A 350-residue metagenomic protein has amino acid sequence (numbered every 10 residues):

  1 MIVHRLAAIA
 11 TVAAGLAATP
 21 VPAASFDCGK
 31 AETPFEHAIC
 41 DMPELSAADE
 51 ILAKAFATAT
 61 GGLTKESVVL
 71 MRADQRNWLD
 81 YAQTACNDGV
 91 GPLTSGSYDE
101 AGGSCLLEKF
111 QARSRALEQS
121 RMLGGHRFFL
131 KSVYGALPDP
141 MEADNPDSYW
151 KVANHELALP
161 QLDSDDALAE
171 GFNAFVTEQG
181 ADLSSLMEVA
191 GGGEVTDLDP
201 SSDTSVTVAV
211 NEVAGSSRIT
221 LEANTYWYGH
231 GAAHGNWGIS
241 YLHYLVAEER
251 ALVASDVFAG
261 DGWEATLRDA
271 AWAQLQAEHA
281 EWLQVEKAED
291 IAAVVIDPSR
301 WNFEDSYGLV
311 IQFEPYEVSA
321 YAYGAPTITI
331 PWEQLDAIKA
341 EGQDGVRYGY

Functional and structural regions predicted by a protein language model:
M1-I9: Bacterial N-terminal signal peptides that target proteins for export
A13-A14: Repetitive helical segments and hydrophobic/amphipathic motifs
T19-A23: Sec/Tat signal peptide C-region and signal peptidase I cleavage site
F26-E32: Secreted, propeptide-processed cysteine-rich mini-domains
C28, A59-G61, E66: Amphipathic/hydrophobic helical signal segments and adjacent flexible N-terminal regions that mediate secretion
P34, K65-V68: Alpha-helix N-capping/helix-start residues
P34-K54, T58-G61, R76-N77, T84-Y350: Compositionally biased intrinsically disordered regions enriched in Thr/Gly
V68-A82: Acidic helix-start/capping segments at beta-turn-to-alpha-helix junctions
